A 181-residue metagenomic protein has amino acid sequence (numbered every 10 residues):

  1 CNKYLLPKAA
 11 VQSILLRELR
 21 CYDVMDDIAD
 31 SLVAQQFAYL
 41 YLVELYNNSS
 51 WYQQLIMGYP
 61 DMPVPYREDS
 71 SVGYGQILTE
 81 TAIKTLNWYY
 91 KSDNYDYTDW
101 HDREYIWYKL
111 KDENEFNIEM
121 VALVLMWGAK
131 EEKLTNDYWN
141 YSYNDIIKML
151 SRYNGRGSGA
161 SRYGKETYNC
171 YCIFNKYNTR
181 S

Functional and structural regions predicted by a protein language model:
C1-R180: Catalytic glycan-binding domains that act on GlcNAc-containing polysaccharides
